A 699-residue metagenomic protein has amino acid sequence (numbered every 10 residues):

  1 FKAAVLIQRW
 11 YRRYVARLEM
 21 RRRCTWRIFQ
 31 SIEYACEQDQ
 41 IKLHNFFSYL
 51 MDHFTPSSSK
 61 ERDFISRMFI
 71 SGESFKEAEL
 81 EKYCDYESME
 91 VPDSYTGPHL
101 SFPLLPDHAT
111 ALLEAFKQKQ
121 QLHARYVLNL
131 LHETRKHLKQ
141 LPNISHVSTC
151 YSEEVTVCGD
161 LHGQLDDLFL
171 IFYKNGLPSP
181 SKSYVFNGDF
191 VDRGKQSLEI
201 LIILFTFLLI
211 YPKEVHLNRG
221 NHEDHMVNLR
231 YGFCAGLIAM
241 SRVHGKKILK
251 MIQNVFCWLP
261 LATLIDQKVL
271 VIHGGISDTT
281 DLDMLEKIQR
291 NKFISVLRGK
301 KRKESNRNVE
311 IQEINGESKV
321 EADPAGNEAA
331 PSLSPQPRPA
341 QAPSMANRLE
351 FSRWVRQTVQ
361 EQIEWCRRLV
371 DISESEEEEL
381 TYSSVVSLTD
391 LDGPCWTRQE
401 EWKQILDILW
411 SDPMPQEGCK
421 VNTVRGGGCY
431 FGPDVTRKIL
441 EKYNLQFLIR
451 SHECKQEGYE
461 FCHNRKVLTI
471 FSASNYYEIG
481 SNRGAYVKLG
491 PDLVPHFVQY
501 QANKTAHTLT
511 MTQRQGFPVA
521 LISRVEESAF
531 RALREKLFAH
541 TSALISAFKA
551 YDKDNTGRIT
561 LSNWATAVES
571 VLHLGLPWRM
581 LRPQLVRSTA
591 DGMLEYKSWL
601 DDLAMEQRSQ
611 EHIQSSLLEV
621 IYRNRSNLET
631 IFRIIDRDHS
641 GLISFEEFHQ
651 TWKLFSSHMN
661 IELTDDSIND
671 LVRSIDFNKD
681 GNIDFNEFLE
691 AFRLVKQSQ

Functional and structural regions predicted by a protein language model:
F1-Y126, H132-E133: Calmodulin-binding regulatory segments centered on IQ motifs and their flanking, Ser/Pro-rich intrinsically disordered
M20-F29, V127-L131, V147-E154, N187-G188 (+13 more regions): Short amphipathic alpha-helical segments embedded in low-complexity Lys/Glu-rich regions
S74-L128, G236, V243-G245, V269 (+5 more regions): Active-site-proximal loop/helix segment associated with metal-binding centers of metalloenzymes
A109-K174, V185-F186, L201, V243-C257 (+10 more regions): Eukaryotic beta-rich interaction modules
C158, L165-A235, W578: Core catalytic region of metal-dependent phosphoesterases/phosphodiesterases, especially metallo-beta-lactamase-like
Q456, E460-G516: Binuclear metal-ion centers of metallo-dependent hydrolases, dominated by the metallo-beta-lactamase
A543-T556, P577-D602, R625-S640, T664-N686: Primarily EF-hand calcium-binding motifs
R558-L574, Y596-R608, I643-M659, F685-K696: Amphipathic regulatory helices of Ca2+-sensor modules
